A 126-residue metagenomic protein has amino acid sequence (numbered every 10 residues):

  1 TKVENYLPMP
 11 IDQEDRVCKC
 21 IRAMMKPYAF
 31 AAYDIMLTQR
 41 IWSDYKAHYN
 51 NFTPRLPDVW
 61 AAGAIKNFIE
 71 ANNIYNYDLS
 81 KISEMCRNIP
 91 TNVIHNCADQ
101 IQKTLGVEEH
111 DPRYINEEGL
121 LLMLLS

Functional and structural regions predicted by a protein language model:
T1-S126: Non-catalytic, interaction-prone regions of core transcription and DNA-replication machinery
